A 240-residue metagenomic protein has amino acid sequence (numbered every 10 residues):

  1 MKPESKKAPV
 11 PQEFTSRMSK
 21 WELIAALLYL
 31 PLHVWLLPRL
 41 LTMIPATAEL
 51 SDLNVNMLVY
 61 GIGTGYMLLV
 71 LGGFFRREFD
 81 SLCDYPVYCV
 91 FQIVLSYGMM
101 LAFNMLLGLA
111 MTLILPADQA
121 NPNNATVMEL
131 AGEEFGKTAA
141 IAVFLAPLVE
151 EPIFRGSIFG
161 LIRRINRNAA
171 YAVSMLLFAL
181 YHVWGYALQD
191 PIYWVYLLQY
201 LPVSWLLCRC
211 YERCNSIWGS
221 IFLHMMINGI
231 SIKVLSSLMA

Functional and structural regions predicted by a protein language model:
K2-P31, L50-N56, F74-M105, L109 (+1 more regions): Interfacial transmembrane-helix boundary/kink motif in multi-pass membrane proteins
W21-F74, Q119-E129, K137: Alpha-helical transmembrane segments in multi-pass membrane proteins
L23-W35, M57-T64, C89, I93-L101 (+9 more regions): Alpha-helical transmembrane spans of integral membrane proteins, capturing the lipid-embedded, hydrophobic core of TM
H33-L37, T64-G72, F103-N104, A146 (+3 more regions): Alpha-helical transmembrane segments of polytopic integral membrane proteins, especially the permease/helical cores
T42-S51, T112-Q119, F159-A172: Membrane interface segments of multi-pass transport proteins and intramembrane proteases
T47-L50, R76-A146, S236: Juxtamembrane helix-loop-helix connectors linking adjacent transmembrane helices in multi-pass membrane enzymes
L68-F79, C210-R213: Structural signal for the C-terminal ends of transmembrane alpha-helices and the immediately following loop
M105, E133-A240: Transmembrane helix-loop-helix hairpins at the membrane interface of multi-pass integral membrane proteins
